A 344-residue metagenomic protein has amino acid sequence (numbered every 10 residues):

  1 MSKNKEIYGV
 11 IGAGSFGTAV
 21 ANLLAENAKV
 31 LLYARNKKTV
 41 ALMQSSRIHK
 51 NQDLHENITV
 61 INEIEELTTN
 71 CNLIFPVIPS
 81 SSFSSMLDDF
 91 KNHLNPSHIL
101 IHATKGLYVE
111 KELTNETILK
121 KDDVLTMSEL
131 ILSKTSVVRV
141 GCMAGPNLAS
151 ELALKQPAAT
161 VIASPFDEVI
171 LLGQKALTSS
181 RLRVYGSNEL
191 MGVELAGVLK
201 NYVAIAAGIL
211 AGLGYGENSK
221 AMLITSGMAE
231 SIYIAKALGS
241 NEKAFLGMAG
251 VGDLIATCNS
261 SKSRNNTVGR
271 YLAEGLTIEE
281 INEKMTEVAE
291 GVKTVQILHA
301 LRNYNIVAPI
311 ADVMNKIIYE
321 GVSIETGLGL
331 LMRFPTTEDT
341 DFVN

Functional and structural regions predicted by a protein language model:
M1-E63, D89, S128: NAD(P)+-binding Rossmann beta1-loop-alpha1 motif at the extreme N-terminus of oxidoreductases
S2, A207-G208, K236-L246, G250-N344: NAD(P)-dependent Rossmann-like dehydrogenase/reductase catalytic/cofactor-binding core
I11, S15, A19, K38 (+16 more regions): Conserved active-site and cofactor/substrate-binding residues in soluble primary-metabolism enzymes
L54-N57, I61-L154: Rossmann-like NAD(P)(H) cofactor-binding subdomain of soluble oxidoreductases
S82, H93, L130-V140, P157-I205 (+1 more regions): Internal alpha-helical scaffold of NAD(P)-dependent oxidoreductase catalytic cores
H102, R139-A144, V184-N188, L246-G247 (+1 more regions): General beta-strand structural signal in soluble alpha/beta enzymes
